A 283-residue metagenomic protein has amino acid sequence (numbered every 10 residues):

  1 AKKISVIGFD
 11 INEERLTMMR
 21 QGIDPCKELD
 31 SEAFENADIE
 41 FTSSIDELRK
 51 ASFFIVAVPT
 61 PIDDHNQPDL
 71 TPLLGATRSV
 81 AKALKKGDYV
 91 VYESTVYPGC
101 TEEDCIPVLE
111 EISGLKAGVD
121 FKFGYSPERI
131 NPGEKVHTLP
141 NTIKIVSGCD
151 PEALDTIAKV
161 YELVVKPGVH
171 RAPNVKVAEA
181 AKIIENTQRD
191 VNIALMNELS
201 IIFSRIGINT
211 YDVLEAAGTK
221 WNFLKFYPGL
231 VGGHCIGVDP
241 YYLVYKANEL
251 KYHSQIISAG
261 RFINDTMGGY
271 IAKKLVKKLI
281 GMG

Functional and structural regions predicted by a protein language model:
A1-G283: Structural/interface elements that position substrates and couple domains in central-metabolism enzymes
